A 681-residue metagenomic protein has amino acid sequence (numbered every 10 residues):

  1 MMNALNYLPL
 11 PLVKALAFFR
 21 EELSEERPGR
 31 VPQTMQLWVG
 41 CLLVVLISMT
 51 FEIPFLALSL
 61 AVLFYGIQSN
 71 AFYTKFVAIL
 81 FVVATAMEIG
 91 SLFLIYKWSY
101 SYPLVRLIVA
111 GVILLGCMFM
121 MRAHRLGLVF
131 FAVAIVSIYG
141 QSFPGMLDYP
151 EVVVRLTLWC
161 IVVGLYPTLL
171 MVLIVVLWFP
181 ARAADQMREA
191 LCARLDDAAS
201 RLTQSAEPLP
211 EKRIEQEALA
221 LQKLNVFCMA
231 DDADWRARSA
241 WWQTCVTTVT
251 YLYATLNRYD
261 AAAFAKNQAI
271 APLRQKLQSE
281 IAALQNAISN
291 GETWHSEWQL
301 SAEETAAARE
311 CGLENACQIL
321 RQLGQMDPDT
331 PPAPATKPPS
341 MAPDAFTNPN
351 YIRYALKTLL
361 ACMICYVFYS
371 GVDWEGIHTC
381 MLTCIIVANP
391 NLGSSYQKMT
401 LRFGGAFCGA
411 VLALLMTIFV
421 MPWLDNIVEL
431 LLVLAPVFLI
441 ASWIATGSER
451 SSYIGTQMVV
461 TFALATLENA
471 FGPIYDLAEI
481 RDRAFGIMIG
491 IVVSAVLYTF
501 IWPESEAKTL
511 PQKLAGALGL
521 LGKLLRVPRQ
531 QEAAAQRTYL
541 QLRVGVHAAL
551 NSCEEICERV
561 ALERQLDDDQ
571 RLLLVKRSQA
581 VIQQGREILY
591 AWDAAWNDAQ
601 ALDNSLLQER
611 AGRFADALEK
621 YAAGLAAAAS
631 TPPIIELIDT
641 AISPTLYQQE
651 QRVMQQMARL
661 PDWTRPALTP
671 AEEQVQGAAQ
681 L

Functional and structural regions predicted by a protein language model:
M1-M35, L42, T50, A71 (+5 more regions): Long, hydrophobic alpha-helical segments that serve as membrane-spanning/inserting helices
P11-F19, T34-K75, T85-G90, L107-I174 (+4 more regions): Pore- and pathway-forming membrane helices of multi-pass small-molecule/ion transporters and channels
V62-L63, A355-L360, C365-V367, I377-A388 (+7 more regions): Alpha-helical transmembrane segments of multi-pass membrane proteins
F93-P103, M146-V152, I418-F419: Transmembrane alpha-helix boundary signature
A110-L114, F119-R122, D185, A190-R201 (+3 more regions): A compact, surface-exposed functional segment
L126-F130, V176-E189, S448-S452, A478 (+1 more regions): Juxtamembrane/interface segments at transmembrane-helix termini
K398-R402: Hydrophobic alpha-helical transmembrane segments corresponding to the first two to three helices of multi-pass helical
F419-V420, L424-L431, A435-L439, G447-Y475 (+5 more regions): C-terminal functional regions that serve as terminal interaction/effector modules
